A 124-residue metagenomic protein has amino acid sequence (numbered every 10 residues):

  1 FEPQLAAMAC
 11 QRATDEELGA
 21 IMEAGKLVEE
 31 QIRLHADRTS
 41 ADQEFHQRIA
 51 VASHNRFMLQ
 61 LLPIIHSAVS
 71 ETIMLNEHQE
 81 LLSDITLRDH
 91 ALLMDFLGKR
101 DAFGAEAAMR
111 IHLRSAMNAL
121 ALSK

Functional and structural regions predicted by a protein language model:
F1-L75, T86-M94, G104-A119: Conserved amphipathic alpha-helical segments that form helical-bundle/coiled-coil interaction surfaces
A121-K124: Charge-dense, low-complexity polyampholytic segments
